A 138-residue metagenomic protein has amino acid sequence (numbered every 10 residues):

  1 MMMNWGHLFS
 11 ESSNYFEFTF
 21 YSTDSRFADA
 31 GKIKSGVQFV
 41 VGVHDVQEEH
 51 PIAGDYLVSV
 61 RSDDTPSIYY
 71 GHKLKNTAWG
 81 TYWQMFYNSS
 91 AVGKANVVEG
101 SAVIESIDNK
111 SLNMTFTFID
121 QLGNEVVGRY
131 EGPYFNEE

Functional and structural regions predicted by a protein language model:
M2-V103: Surface-exposed helix/loop patches within compact recognition domains
N14-E17, D108-T115: Short, hydrophobic/aromatic-rich segments at coil-to-beta transitions
V43-D45, E99-V103, L112-E138: Edge beta-strand at a domain terminus
